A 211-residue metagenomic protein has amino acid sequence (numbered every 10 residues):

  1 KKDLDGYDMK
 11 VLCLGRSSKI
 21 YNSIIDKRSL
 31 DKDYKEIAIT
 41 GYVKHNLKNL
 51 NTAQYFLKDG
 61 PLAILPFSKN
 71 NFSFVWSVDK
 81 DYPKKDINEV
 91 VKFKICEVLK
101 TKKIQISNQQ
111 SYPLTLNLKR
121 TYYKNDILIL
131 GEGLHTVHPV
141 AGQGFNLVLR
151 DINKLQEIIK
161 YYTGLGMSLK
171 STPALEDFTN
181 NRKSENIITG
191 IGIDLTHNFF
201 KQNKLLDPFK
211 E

Functional and structural regions predicted by a protein language model:
K1, D26, P113-N117: A generic local structural motif
K2-M9: Core beta-strand elements of the Rossmann-like FAD/NAD(P) dinucleotide-binding domain in flavoenzyme oxidoreductases
L4, D33, T121-Y122: Short, flexible hinge/linker loops that cap or flank conserved catalytic cores
M9-Q109: Conserved FAD-binding catalytic core of PHBH/FMO-like flavoproteins
K84-L165, L169-P173: FAD/FMN-dependent oxidoreductases across multiple families
E157-E211: C-terminal helical "tail/cap" subdomain of flavin- and related membrane-associated enzymes
